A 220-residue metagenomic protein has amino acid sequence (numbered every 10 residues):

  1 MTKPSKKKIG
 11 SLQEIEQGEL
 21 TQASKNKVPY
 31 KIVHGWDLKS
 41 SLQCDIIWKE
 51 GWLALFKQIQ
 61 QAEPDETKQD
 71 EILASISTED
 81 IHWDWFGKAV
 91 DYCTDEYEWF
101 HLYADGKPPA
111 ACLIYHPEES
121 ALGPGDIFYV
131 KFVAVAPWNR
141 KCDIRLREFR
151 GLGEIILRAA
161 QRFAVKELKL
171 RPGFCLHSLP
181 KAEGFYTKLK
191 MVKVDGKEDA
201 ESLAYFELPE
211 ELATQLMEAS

Functional and structural regions predicted by a protein language model:
M1-R147, I155, R162-F174, K181 (+1 more regions): Non-catalytic substrate-recognition and accessory regions of acyl/acetyltransferase enzymes
